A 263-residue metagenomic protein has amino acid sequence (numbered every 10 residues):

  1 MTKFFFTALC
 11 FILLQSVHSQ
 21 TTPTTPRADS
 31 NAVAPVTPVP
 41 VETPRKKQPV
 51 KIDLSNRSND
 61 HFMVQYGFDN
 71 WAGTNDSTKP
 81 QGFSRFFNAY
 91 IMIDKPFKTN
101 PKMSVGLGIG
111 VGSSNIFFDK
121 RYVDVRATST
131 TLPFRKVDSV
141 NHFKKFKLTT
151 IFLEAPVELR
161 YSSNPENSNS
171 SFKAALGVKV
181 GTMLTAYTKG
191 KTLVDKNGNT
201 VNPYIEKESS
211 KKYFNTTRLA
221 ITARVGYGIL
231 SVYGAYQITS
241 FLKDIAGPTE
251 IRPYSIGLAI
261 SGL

Functional and structural regions predicted by a protein language model:
S16-H61: Sec-dependent signal peptide cleavage junction
K47-S58, P96-M103, N164-F172, Y187: Short loop/turn motifs that connect adjacent beta-strands in outer-membrane beta-barrel proteins
S58-D60, Q81-F87, T149-L153, S170 (+3 more regions): Residues that define the transmembrane beta-barrel architecture of outer-membrane proteins
D60-V64, M103-I109, L153-A155, F172-V180 (+3 more regions): Transmembrane beta-strands of outer-membrane beta-barrel proteins
V64, K207-L263: Predominantly the C-terminal beta-signal and adjacent terminal strand-loop region of outer-membrane beta-barrel
Y66-A72, I109-F117, Y161-S163, V178-A186 (+3 more regions): Transmembrane beta-strands of outer-membrane beta-barrel pores
D69-Y90, S209, L242-D244: Surface-exposed strand-loop-strand hairpins of Gram-negative outer-membrane beta-barrel proteins
N75-G82, F117-A127, L132-T150, M183-D195 (+1 more regions): Extracellular/periplasm-exposed beta-strand and loop segments of Gram-negative cell-envelope proteins, dominated by
